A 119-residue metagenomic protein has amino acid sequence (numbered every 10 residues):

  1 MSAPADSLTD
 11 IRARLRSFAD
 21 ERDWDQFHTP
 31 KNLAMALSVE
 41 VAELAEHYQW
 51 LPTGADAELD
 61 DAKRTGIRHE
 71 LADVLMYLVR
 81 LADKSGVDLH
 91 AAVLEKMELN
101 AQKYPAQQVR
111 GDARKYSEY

Functional and structural regions predicted by a protein language model:
M1-L71, L75-Y119: Flexible "arm" and connector segments at domain edges
